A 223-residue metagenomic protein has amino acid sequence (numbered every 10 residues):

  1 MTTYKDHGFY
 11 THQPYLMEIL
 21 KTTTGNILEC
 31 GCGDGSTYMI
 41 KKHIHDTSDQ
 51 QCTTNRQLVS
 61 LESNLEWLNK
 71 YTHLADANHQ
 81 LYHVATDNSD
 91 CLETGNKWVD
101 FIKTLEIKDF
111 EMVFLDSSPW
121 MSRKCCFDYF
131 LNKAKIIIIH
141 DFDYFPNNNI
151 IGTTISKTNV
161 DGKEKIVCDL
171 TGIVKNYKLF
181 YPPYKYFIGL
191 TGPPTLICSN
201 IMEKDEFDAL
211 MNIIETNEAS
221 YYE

Functional and structural regions predicted by a protein language model:
M1-F114, S118-I138, F142-E223: A short alpha-helical cap/connector motif
